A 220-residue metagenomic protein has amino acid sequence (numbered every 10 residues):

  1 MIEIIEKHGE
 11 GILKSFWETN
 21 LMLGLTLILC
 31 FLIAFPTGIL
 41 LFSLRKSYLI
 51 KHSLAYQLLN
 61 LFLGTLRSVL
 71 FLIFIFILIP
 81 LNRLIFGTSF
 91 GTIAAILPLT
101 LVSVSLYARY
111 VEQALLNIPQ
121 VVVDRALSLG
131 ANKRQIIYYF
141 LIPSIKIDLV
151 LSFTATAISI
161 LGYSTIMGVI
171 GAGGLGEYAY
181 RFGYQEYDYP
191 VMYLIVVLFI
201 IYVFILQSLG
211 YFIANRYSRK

Functional and structural regions predicted by a protein language model:
M1-T26, H52-Q57, L141: Periplasmic/extracellular loop-to-transmembrane helix junction in inner-membrane transport proteins
I12-S43, F153: Transmembrane alpha-helix signature in integral membrane proteins
K14, E18-M22, R67, F71-L106 (+1 more regions): Loop-to-helix entry region at the N-terminal start of transmembrane alpha-helices in multi-pass membrane transporters
L40-K46, M192-K220: C-terminal transmembrane helix and the adjacent membrane-cytosol boundary/short C-terminal tail of inner/organellar
L40-L78, L99, V104, Y110-Q113: Cytoplasmic-entry segments and transmembrane alpha-helices of multi-pass inner-membrane transporters
L115-I145, Q185: Short helix-to-coil transition segments within interhelical loops that connect adjacent transmembrane helices
K133-I166: Transmembrane alpha-helices
Y163-Y193, V197, S218: Glycine-rich helix-loop "coupling/hinge" segments at transmembrane-helix boundaries in multipass transporters
